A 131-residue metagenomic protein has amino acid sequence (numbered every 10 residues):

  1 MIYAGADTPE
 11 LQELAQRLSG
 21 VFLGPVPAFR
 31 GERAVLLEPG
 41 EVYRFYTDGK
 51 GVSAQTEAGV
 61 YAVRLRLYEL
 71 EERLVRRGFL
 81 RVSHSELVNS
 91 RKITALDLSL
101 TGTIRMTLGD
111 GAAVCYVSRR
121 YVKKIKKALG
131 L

Functional and structural regions predicted by a protein language model:
M1-E13: N-terminal regulatory/sensing modules of transcriptional regulators
E10-V114: Conserved binding/recognition cores within well-folded domains
L129-L131: Mature exported/compartmentalized surface modules and terminal targeting/interaction regions
